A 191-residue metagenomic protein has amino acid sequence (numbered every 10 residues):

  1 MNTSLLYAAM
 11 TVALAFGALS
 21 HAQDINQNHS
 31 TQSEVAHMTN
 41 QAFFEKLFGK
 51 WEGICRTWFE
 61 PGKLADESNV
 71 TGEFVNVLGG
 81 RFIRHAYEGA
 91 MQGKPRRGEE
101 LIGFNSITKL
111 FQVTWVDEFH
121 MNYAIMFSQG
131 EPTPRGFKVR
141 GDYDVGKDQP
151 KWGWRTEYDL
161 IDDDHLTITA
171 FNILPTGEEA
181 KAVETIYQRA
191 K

Functional and structural regions predicted by a protein language model:
M1-L5: Positively charged n-region of N-terminal signal peptides that target proteins for export
Y7-G17: Bacterial N-terminal signal peptides
A22-K191: Hydrophobic small-molecule pocket/channel-lining residues, especially in calycin-type beta-barrels
